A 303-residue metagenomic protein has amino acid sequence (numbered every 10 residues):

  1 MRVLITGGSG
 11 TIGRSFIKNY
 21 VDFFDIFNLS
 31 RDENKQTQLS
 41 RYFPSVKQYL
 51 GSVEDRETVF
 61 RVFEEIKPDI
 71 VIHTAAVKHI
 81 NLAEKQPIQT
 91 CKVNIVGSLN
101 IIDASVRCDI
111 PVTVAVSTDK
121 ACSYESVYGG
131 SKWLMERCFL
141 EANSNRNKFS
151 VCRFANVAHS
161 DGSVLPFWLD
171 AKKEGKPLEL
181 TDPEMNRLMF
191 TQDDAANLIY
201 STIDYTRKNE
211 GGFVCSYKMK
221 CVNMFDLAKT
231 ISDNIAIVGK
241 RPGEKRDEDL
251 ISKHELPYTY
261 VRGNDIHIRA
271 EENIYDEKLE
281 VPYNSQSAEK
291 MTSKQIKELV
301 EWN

Functional and structural regions predicted by a protein language model:
V3-F23: N-terminal Rossmann NAD(P)H-binding glycine-rich loop of SDR-like oxidoreductase domains
F23-K35: Conserved glycine-rich Rossmann-like NAD(P)H-binding loop of the short-chain dehydrogenase/reductase
D32, D119, K220: Residues in the short beta-alpha loop(s) of Rossmann-like NAD(P)-binding domains
N34, E54, K78: Adenine-nucleotide cofactor-binding loop residues
Y49-L50, K92: Conserved residues in the N-terminal Rossmann fold of short-chain dehydrogenase/reductase
L50-I70: Conserved Rossmann-fold cofactor-binding substructure of NAD(P)-dependent oxidoreductases
H73-W133, S150: Conserved Rossmann-fold NAD(P)-dependent oxidoreductase catalytic core, especially the SDR/UDP-sugar
E136-N156, D161-N303: Strand-loop microenvironment adjacent to phosphate/nucleotide-handling motifs in alpha/beta enzyme folds
